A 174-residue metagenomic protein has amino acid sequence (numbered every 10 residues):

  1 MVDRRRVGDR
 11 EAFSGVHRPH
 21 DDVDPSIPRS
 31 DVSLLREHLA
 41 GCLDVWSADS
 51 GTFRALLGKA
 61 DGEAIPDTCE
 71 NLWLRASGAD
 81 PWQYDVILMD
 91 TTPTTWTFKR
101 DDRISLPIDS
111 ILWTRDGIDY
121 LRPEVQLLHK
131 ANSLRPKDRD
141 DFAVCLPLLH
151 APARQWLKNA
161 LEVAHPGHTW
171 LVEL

Functional and structural regions predicted by a protein language model:
M1-L174: Compositionally biased terminal segments of proteins
